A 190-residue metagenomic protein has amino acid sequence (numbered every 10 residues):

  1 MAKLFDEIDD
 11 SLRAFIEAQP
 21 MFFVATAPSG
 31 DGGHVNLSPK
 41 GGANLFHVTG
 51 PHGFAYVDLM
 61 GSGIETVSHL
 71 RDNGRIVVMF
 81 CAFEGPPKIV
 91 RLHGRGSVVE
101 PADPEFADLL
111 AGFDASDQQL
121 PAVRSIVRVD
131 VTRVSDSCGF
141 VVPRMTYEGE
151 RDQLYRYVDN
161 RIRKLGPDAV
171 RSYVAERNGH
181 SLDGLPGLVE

Functional and structural regions predicted by a protein language model:
M1-E190: Binding-site signature for planar aromatic cofactors or substrates
